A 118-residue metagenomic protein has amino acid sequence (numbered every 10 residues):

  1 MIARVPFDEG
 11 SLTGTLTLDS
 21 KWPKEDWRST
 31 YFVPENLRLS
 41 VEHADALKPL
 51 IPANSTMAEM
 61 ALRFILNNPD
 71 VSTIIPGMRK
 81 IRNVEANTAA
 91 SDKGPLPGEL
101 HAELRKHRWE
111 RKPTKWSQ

Functional and structural regions predicted by a protein language model:
I2, E9-W22: Short acidic/glycine-rich loop or secondary-structure boundary segments that cap or lie
A3-P6, W22-K24, V33-K93: Conserved short secondary-structure transition element at the edge of the structured enzyme core that lines
L16-T17, A89-D92, W109: A generic structural signal for secondary-structure junctions that act as hinges or helix/strand caps at the edges
R28-T30: A short, mixed-charge helix-start or loop-turn motif at secondary-structure junctions
A46, L50-A53, E99, E103 (+1 more regions): Generic non-transmembrane alpha-helical segments
W116-Q118: Short coil/turn segments at secondary-structure boundaries
